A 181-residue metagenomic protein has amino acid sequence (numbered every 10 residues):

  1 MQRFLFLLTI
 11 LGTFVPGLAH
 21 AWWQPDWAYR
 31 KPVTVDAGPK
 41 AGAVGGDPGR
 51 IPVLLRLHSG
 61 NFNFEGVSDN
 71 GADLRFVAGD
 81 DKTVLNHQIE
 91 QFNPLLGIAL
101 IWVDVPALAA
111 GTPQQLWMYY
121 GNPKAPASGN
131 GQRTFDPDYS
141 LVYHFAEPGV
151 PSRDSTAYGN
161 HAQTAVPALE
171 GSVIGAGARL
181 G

Functional and structural regions predicted by a protein language model:
M1-F4: Positively charged n-region of N-terminal signal peptides that target proteins for export
L8-T9, A19: Cleavable N-terminal signal peptides
F14-P16: N-terminal signal peptide c-region/cleavage motif recognized by signal peptidases
L18-G45, T134: Boundary/junction segments of secreted and surface-exposed precursor proteins
H20, K124-G181: Extracytoplasmic low-complexity segments
A41-V67: Surface-exposed beta-strand/loop patches in extracellular or lumenal glycoproteins
D73-V77: Beta-strand signatures of extracellular beta-sandwich domains
V84-W117, K124: A surface-exposed beta-strand-loop module
